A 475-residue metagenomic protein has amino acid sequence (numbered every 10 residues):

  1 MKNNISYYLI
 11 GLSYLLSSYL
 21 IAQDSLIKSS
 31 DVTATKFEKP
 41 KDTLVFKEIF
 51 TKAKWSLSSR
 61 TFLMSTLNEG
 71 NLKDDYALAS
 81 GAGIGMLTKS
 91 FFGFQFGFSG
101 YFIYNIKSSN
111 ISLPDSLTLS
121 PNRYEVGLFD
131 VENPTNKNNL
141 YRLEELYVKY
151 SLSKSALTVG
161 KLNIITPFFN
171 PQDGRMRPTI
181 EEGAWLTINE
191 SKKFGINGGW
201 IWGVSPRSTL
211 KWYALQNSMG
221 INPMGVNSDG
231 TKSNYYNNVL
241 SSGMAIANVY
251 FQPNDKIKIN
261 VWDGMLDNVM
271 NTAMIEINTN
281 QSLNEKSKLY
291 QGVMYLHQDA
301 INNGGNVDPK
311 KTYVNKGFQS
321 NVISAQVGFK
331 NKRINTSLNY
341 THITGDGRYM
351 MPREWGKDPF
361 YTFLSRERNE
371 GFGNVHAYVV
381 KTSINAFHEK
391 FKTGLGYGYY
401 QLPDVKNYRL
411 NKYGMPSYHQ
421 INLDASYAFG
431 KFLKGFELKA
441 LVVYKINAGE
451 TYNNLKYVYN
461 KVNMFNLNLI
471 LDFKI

Functional and structural regions predicted by a protein language model:
K2-D74, G85-T88: N-terminal periplasmic/intermembrane-space "pro-region" immediately following the signal or transit peptide
W55, F92-F96, K154-T158, K193-I196 (+7 more regions): Repeated loop/turn-to-beta-strand initiation elements of outer-membrane beta-barrel proteins
L57, A82-K89, L146-Y150, A184-E190 (+8 more regions): Residues on the lipid-exposed face of transmembrane beta-strands in outer-membrane beta-barrel proteins
T61-S65, G100-I106, L152-K154, K161-T166 (+12 more regions): Transmembrane beta-strands of outer-membrane beta-barrel pores
M86-T118, N133-A214, F251-I257, F329 (+1 more regions): Outer membrane beta-barrel
I106-S109, N197-M244, S287-F360, Y444-V462: Outer-membrane beta-barrel translocator/channel fold
P171-P178, V204-R207, V239-S241, D263-M274 (+3 more regions): Solvent-exposed loop/turn segments connecting transmembrane beta-strands in outer-membrane beta-barrel proteins
K461-I475: Outer-membrane beta-barrel "beta-signal"
